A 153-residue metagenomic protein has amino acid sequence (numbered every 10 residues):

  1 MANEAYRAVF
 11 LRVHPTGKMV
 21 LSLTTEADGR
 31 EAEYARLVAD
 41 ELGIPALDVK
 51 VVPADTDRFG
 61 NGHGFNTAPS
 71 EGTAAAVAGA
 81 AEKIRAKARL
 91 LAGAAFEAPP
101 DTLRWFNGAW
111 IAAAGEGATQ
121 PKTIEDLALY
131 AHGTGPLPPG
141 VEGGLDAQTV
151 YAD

Functional and structural regions predicted by a protein language model:
M1-L42, A54-D153: Cofactor-centric catalytic regions
